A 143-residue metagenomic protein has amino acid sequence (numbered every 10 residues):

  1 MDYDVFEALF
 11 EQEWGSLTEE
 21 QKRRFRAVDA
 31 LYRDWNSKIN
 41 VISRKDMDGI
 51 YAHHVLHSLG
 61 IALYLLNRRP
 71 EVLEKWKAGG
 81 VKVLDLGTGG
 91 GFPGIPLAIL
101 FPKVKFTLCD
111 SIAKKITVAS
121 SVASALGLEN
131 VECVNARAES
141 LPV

Functional and structural regions predicted by a protein language model:
M1-A78, S121-V131: Class I SAM-dependent transferase core
L59-V143: Conserved SAM/SAH cofactor-binding pocket of Class I
